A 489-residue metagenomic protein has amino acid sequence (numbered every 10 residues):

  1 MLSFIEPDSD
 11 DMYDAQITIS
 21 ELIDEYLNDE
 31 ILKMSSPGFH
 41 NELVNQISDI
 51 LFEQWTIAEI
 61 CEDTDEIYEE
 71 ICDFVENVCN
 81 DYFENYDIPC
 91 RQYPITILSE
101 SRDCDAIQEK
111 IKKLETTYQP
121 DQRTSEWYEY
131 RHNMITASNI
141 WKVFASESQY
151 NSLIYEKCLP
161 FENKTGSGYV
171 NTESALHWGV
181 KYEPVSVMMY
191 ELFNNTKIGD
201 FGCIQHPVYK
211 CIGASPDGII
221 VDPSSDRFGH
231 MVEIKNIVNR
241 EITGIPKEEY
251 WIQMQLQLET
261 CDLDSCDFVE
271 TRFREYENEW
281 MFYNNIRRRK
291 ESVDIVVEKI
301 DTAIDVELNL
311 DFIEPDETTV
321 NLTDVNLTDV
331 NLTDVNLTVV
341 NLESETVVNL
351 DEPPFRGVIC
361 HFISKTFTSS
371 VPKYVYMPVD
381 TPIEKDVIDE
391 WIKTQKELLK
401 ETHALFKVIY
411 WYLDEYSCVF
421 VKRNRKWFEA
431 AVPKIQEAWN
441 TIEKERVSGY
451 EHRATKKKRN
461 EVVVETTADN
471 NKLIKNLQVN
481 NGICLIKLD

Functional and structural regions predicted by a protein language model:
M1-D489: Accessory terminal regions of nucleic-acid processing enzymes
